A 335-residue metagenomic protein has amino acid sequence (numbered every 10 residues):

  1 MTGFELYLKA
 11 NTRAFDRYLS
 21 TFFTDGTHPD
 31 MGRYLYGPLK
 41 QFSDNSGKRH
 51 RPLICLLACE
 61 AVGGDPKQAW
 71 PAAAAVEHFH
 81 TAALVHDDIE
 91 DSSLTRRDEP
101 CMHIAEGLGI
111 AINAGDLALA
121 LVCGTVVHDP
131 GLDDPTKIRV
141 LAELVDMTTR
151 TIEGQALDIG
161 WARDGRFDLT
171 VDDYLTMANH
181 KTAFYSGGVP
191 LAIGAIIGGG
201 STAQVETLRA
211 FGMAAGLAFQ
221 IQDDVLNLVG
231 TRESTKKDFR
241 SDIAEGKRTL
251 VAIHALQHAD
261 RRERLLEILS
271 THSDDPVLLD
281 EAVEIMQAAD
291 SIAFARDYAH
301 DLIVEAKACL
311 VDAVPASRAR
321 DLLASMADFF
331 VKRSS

Functional and structural regions predicted by a protein language model:
M1-G26: N-terminal amphipathic/basic leader segments beginning at the initiator methionine
G3-Y7, F42, I110, Y174-N179 (+4 more regions): Non-transmembrane, amphipathic alpha-helical segments
A10, A14, E143, V189 (+5 more regions): A non-catalytic, amphipathic alpha-helix used as a structural packing/dimerization or gating element in enzyme scaffolds
D16, S20, L56, L119 (+3 more regions): An amphipathic alpha-helix signature
H28-R264, D328-V331: Mg2+-dependent prenyl diphosphate-binding active-site environment of isoprenoid biosynthetic enzymes
A252, A306, L323: Hydrophobic, well-ordered secondary-structure elements that form the walls of internal hydrophobic environments
A259, E263-D312: Mobile late-domain/C-terminal helix-loop "cap" segments that border catalytic sites or the cytosolic face
L302, V314-S335: Short, amphipathic C-terminal "tail helix"
